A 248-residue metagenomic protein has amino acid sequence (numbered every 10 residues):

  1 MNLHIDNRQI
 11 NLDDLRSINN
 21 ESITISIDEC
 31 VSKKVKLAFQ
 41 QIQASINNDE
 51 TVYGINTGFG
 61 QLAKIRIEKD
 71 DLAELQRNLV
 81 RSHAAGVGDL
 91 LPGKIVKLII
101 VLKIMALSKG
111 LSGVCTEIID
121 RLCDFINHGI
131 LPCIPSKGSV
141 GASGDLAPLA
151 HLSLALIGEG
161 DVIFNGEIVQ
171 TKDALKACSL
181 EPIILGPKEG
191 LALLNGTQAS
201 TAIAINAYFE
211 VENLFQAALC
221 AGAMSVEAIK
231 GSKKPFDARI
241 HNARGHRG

Functional and structural regions predicted by a protein language model:
M1-G248: Conserved, well-structured ligand/cofactor-binding cores
